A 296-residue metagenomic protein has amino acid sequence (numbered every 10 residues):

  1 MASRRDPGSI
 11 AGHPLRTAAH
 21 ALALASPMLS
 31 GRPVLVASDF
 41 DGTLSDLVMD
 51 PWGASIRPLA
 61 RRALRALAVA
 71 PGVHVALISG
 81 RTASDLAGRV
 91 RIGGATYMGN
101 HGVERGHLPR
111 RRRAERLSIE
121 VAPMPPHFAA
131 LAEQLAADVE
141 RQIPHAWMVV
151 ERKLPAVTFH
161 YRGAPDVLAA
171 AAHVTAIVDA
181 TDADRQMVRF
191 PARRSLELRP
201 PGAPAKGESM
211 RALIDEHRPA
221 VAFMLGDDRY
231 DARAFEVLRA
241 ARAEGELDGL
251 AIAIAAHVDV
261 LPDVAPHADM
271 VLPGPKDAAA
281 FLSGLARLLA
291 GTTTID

Functional and structural regions predicted by a protein language model:
S3-A18, G31, R116-S118, G207-D296: Mg2+-dependent phosphoryl-transfer enzymes with acidic/Ser/Thr/Gly-rich catalytic loops
R16-R32, D85-V90: Short amphipathic alpha-helices and their capping/turn segments at secondary-structure boundaries
M28-S30, V34-V36, R62-P71, L238-A241: A short, Lys/Arg-enriched amphipathic alpha-helix followed by its capping loop at the start of a domain
L29-D50, L77, M210: Asp-based phosphoryl-transfer active-site loop
L35, H74, T96, V149 (+3 more regions): Proline-centered loop/turn at the N-terminus of a beta-strand
L44-A54, R193-G202: Glycine-rich phosphate-binding "P-loop"
S55-K153: Active-site phosphate-binding/coordination module
D138, Q142, E151-L247: Conserved acidic, metal-coordinating active-site core of Asp-based, Mg2+-dependent phosphoryl-transfer enzymes
